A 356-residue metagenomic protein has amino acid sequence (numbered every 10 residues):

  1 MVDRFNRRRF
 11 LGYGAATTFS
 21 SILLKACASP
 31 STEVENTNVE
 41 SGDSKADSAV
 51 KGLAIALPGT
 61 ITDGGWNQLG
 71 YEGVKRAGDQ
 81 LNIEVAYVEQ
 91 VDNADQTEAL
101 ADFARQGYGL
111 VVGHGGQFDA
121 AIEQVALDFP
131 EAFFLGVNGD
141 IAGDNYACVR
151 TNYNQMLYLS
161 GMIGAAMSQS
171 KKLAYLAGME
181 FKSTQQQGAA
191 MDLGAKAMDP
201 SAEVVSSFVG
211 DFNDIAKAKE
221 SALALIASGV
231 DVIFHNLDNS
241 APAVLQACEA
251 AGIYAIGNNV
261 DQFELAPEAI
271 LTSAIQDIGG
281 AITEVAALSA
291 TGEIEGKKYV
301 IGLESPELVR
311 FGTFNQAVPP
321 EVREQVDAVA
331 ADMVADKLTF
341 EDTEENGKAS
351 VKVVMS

Functional and structural regions predicted by a protein language model:
M1-T18, I22: N-terminal secretory signal peptides and thylakoid transit peptides that target proteins across membranes
K25-A26: C-terminal motif of bacterial Sec signal peptides marking the signal peptidase cleavage site
S29: Short, conserved catalytic or interaction motifs in soluble domains
T32-S356: A residue-level marker of the well-folded mature domains of exported/periplasmic proteins
